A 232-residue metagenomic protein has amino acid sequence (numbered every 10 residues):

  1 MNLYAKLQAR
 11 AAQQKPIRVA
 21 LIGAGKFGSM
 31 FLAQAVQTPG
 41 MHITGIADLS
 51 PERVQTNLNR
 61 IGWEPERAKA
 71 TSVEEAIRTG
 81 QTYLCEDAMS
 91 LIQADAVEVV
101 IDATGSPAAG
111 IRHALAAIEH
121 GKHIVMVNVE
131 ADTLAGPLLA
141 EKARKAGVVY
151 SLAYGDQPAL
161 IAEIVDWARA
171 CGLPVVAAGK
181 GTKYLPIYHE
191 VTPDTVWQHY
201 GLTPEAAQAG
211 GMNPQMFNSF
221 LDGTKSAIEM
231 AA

Functional and structural regions predicted by a protein language model:
M1-A116: N-terminal glycine-/serine-/threonine-rich beta1-alpha1-beta2 phosphate-ribose binding loop of Rossmann-like
L21, G25, D48-P51, C85 (+4 more regions): Electropositive phosphate-/nucleotide-binding environments in soluble metabolic enzymes
L58, G62, A143, A168: Conserved hydrophobic residues forming the short capping helix/wall of the S-adenosyl-L-methionine
L84-E86, V99-D102, M126-V127, Y150-A153 (+1 more regions): General beta-strand structural signal in soluble alpha/beta enzymes
D95, I118-E119, G210-P214: Gly-rich Lys/Arg/Thr-decorated short loops/hinges at beta-loop-alpha junctions or inter-strand turns that position
T104-H120, V127-V149, A153-D156: Rossmann-fold NAD(P)-binding glycine/threonine-rich loop
P137, A146-A232: Core active-site phosphate/anionic-ligand binding loop and the adjoining beta-turn-alpha structural block in enzyme
